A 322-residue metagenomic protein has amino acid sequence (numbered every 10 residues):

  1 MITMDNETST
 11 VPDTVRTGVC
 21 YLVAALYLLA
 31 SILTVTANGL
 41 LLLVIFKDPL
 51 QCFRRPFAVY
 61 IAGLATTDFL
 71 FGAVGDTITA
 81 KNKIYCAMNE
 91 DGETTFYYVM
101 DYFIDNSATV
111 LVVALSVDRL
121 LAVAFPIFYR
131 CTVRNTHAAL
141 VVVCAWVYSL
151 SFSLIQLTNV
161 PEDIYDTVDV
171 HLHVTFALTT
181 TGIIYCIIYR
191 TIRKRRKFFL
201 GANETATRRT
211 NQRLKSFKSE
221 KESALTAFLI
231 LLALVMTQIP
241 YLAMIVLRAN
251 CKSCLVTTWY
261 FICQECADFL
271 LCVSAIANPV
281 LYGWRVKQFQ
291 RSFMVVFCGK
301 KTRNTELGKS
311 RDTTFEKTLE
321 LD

Functional and structural regions predicted by a protein language model:
M1-L40, V44-K47, E320-D322: Extracellular N-terminal segment of 7TM GPCRs
I2-D5, Y27-S31, V44, L70-A87 (+7 more regions): Helix-to-loop junction signature of class
R16-L28, R54-S116, L120-F125, T167-V170: Extracellular TM2-ECL1-early TM3 structural module of rhodopsin-like
Y27-T34, A62-G75, H137-S153, V174-L178 (+2 more regions): Alpha-helical transmembrane segments of multi-pass membrane proteins
T66-T67, R190-Y241: Intracellular effector-coupling site of seven-transmembrane GPCRs, centered on the ICL3-to-TM6 transition
I84, I104-A114, L121-Y165, F176-R193: Fourth transmembrane helix
T180-C186, M236, L242-V246, I262-E316: Seventh transmembrane helix
K197-R213, F297-D322: Non-transmembrane, juxtamembrane loop and terminal tail segments of multi-pass eukaryotic membrane proteins
